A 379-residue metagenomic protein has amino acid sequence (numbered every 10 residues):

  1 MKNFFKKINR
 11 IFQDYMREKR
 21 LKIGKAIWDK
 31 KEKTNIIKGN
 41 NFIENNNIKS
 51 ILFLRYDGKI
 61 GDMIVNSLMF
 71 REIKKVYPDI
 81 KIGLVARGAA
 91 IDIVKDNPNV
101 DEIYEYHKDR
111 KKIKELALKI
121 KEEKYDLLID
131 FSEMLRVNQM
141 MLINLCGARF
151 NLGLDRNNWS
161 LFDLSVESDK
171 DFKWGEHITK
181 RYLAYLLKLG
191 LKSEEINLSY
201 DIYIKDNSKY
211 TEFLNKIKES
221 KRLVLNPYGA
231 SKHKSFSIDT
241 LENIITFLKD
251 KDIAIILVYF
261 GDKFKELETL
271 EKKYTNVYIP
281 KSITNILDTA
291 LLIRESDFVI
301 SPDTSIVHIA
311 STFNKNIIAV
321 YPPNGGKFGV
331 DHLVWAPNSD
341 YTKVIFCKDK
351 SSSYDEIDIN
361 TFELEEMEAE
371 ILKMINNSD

Functional and structural regions predicted by a protein language model:
M1-D379: Catalytic machinery of carbohydrate-active enzymes, primarily nucleotide-sugar-dependent glycosyltransferases
